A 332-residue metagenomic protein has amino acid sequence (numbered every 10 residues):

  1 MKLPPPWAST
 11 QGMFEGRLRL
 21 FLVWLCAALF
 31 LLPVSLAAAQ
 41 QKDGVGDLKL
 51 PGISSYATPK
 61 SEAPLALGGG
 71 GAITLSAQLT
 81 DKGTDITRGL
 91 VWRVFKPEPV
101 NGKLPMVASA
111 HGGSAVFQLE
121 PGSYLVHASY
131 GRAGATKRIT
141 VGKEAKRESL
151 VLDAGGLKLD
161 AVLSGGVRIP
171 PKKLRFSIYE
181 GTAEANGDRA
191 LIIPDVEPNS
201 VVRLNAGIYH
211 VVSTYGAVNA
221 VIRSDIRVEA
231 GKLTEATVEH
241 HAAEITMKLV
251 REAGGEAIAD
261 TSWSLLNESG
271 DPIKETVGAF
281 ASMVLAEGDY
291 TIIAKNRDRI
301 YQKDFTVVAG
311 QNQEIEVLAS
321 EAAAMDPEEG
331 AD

Functional and structural regions predicted by a protein language model:
M1-R19: N-terminal secretory signal peptides that target proteins for export/translocation
F21-P33: Bacterial N-terminal signal peptides
Q40-K60, H111, Y130-D153, G216-E239 (+1 more regions): Structured interaction patches on ligand/partner-binding surfaces of diverse proteins
G71-D81, L157-G166, E244-A253: A short, amphipathic beta-strand motif
D81-V100, G165-N186, E252-D271: Short, ordered, surface-exposed loop/turn motifs in non-cytosolic proteins
G89-F95, Y124-V126, L152, L157 (+6 more regions): Short, structured motif recognition centered on aromatic/hydrophobic residues
K96-G113, T182-P198, N267-A279: Short, acidic Ser/Thr/Gly-rich low-complexity loop/linker segments typical of extracellular and cell-surface proteins
H111-S123, S129-R132, V196-H210, Y215-V218 (+2 more regions): Short Pro-Gly-centered beta-turn/loop motif in secreted/extracellular proteins
